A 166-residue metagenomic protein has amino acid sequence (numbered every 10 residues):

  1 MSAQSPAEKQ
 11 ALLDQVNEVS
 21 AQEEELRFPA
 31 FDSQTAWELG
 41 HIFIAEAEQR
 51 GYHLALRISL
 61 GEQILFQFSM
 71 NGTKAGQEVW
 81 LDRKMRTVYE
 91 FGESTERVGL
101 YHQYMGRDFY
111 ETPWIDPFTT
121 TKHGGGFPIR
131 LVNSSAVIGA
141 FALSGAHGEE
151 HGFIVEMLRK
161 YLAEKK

Functional and structural regions predicted by a protein language model:
S2-Q49, G139-K166: Juxtadomain coupling helices with adjacent low-complexity linkers
L12-L13, L26, L39, L54-L56 (+8 more regions): Generic detector of leucine side chains in alpha-helical contexts
L12-V16, S20, E24, S33-T35 (+5 more regions): Residue-level signal for well-ordered alpha-helical segments
E48-I115: Structured interaction and signal-relay segments at domain junctions
Y110-Y161: Extended hydrophobic
